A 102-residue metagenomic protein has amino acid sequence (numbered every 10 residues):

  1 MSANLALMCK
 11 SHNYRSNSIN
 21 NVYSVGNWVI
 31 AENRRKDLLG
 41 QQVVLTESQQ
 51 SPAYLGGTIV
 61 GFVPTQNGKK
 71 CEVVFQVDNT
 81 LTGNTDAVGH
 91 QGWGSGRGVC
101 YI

Functional and structural regions predicted by a protein language model:
S2-I102: Structured alpha/beta reader/binder surfaces that contact nucleic acids or chromatin modification marks
